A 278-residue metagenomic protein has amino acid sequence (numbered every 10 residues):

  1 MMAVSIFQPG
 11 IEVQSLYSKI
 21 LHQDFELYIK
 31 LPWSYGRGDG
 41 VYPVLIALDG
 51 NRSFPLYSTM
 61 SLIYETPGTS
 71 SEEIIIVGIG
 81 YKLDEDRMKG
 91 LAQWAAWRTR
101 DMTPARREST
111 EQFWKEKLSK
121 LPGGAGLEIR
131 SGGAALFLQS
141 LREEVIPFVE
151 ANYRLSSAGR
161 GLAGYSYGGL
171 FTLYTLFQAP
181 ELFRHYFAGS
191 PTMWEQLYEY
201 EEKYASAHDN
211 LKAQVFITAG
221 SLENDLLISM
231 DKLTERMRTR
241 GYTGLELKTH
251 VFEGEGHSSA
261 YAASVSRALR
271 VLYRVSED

Functional and structural regions predicted by a protein language model:
M2-D278: Non-catalytic cap/lid and distal C-terminal segments of serine-dependent acyl enzymes
